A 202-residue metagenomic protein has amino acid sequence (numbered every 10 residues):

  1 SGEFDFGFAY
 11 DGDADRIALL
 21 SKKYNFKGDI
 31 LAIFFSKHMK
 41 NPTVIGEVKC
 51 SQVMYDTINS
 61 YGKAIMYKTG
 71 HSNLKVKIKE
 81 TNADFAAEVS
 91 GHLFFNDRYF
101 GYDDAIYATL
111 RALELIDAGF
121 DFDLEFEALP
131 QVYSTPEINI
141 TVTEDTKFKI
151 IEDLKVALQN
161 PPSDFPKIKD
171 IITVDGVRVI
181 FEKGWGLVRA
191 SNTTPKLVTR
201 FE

Functional and structural regions predicted by a protein language model:
S1-L19: N-terminal small/polar loop signature for handling phosphorylated ligands or for N-terminal nucleophile
D11-A14, L31, V89-S90: Short, solvent-exposed loop/turn segments at the edges of secondary structure
D11-G12, S21-K23, F181-K183, N192: Short acidic-glycine loop/turn motifs at beta-strand connectors
D15-I33, M54: Short Gly/Thr/Asp-enriched flexible loops that form oxyanion-binding sites at enzyme active sites
I33-N41: A conserved helix-loop-strand patch within extracytoplasmic ligand-binding domains of the periplasmic binding
N41-R200: Phosphate-binding and adjacent anionic-ligand microenvironments
